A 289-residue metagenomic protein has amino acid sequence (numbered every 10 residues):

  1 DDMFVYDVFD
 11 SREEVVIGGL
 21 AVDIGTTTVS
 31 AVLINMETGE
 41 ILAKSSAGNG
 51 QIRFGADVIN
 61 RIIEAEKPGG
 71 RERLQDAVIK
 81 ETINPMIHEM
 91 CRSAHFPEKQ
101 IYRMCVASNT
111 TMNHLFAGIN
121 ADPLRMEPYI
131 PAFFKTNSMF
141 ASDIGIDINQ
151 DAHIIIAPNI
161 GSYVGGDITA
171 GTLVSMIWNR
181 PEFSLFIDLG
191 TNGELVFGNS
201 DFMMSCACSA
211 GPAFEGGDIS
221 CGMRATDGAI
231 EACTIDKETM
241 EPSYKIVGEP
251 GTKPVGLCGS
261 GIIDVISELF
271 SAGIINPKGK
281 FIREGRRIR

Functional and structural regions predicted by a protein language model:
D1, Q51-N60, I146, R289: Flexible hinge/switch segments at interdomain interfaces of large molecular machines
D1-A21, T26, T38, Q75-K80 (+2 more regions): Nucleotide/phosphate-binding catalytic cleft detector across ATP-hydrolyzing and phosphate-transferring enzymes
G25-T26, A31-D57, P123-S138, A170 (+1 more regions): Glycine-rich phosphate-binding loop of actin/hexokinase-like ATP-binding domains
G50-S93, D218-I219, A229-T234: N-terminal phosphate-binding loop and adjacent alpha-helix
I59, N84, H88, T169-L173 (+1 more regions): Predominant activation on well-ordered alpha-helical scaffold segments within soluble catalytic domains
A77-E81, S162, G166, T191 (+2 more regions): Alpha-helical multipass membrane-protein architecture
Q100-N109, L189-T191, I282-I288: A glycine-rich phosphate-binding loop feature that marks nucleotide/adenosyl-phosphate handling sites
D264-R289: Gly/charged contiguous loops adjacent to phosphate- or pyrophosphate-bearing nucleotide/cofactor binding elements
